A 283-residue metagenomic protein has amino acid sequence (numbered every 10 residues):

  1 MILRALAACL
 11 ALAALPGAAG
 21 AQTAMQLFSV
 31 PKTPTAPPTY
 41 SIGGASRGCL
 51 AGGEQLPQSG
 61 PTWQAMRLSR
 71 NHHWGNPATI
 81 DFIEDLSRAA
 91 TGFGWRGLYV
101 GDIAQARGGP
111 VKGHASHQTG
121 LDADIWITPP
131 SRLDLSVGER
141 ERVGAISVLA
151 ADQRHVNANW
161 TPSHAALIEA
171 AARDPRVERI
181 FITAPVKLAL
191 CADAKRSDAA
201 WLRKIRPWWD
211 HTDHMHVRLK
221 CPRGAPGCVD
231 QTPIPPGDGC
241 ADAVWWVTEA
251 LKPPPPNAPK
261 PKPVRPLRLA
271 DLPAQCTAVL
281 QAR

Functional and structural regions predicted by a protein language model:
M1-A7: Bacterial N-terminal signal peptides that target proteins for export
A14-A18: N-terminal signal peptide c-region/cleavage motif recognized by signal peptidases
A19-T23: Boundary at the C-terminal end of the N-terminal hydrophobic targeting segment
A24, L135-R283: Catalytic cores and adjacent binding grooves of peptidoglycan-active enzymes
A24-P31, F82-G113, F181-K204: Extended, low-complexity, intrinsically disordered C-terminal regulatory tails of eukaryotic serine/threonine kinases
T35-G101, W160-E169, D174-V177: Active-site acidic/histidine clusters and adjacent loop/turn architecture that either coordinate catalytic ions
T91-F93, S116-G120, A172-R173, W208-H211: Extracellular/periplasmic catalytic domains that process cell-envelope and extracellular macromolecules
K112-P130: Short, surface-exposed glycine/acidic/tryptophan-bearing loops
